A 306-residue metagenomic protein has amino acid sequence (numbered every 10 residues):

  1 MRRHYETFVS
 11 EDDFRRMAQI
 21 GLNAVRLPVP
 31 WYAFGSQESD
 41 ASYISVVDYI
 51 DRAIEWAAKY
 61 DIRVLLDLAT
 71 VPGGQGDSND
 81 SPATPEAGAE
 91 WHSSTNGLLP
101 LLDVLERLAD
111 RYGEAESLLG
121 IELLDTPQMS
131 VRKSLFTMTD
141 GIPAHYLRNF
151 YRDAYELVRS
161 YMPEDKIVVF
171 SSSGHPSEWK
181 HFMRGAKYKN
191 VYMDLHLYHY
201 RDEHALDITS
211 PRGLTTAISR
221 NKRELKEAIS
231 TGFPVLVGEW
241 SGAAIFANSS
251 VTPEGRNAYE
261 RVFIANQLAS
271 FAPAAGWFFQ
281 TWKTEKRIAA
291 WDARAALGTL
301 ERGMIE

Functional and structural regions predicted by a protein language model:
M1-D165, S172, E178: Active-site mouth of glycoside hydrolases
P30, F34, G238-S241, W282-K283: Short, loop-centered acidic/histidine patches that primarily coordinate divalent metals
R52, A89-W91, D194-H196, A217-R220 (+1 more regions): Glycine-rich loops and low-complexity Gly/Arg-rich segments that provide flexible linkers or classic glycine-based
V64, V235, W277: Hydrophobic anchor at the start of a short beta-strand that flanks the dinucleotide cofactor-binding loop
D67, S171, H196, Q280-W282: Conserved beta-strand termini and adjacent loop/short-helix elements that scaffold enzyme active sites in alpha/beta
G74, S117, A244, K286-A289: Eukaryotic short linear interaction motifs
D103, D110-G113, S117-G120, L124-P273: Extracellular glycoside hydrolase catalytic/binding regions
T252-E306: Aromatic-rich peripheral "rim/lid" segments of glycoside hydrolase catalytic domains that contact and position glycan
